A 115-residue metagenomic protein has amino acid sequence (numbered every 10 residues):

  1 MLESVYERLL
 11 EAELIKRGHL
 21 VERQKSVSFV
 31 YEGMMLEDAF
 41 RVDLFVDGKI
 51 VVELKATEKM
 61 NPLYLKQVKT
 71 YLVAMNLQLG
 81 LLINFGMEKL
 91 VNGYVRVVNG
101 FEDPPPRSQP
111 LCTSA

Functional and structural regions predicted by a protein language model:
M1-L2, L82: Short, surface-exposed helix-loop/turn micro-motifs enriched in polar/charged residues
L2-E3, E7, E11: Nuclease catalytic cores
E11, S26, K69: Short glycine-/small-residue-rich flexible loop motifs, especially phosphate/cofactor-binding loops
I15-E32: A short acidic/basic microdomain associated with nuclease active sites
V21, V42-M60, Y71: Conserved catalytic cores of phosphodiester-cleaving nucleases, focusing on short active-site segments
V27, V42-L44, Y94: A structural signal for short, well-ordered beta-strand segments
Y31-D47: Accessory recognition modules or surfaces
K55-Q109, S114-A115: Nucleic-acid nuclease catalytic cores
